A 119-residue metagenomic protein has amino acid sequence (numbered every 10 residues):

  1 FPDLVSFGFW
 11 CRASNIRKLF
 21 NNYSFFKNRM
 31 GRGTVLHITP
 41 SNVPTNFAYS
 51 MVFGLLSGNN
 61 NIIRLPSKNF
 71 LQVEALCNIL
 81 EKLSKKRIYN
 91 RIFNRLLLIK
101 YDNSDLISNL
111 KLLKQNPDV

Functional and structural regions predicted by a protein language model:
L4-S6, I16-V119: Rossmann-like NAD(P) dinucleotide-binding subdomain of oxidoreductase/dehydrogenase enzymes
